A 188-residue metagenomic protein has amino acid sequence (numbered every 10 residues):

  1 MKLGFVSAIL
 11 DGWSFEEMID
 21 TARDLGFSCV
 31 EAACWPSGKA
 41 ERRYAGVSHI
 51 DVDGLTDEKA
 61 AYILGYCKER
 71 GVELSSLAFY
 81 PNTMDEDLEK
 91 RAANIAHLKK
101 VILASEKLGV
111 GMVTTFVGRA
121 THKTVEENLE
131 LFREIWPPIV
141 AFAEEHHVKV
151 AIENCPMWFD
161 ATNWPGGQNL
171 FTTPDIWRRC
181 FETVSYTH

Functional and structural regions predicted by a protein language model:
M1-S7: Mobile, glycine- and charge-enriched loop segments and immediately flanking short secondary-structure elements within
K2, W13, C29, L77 (+1 more regions): Acidic/histidine-rich catalytic cores of soluble enzymes
L3, T21-F27: A short, Lys/Arg-enriched amphipathic alpha-helix followed by its capping loop at the start of a domain
S7, F79-P81, V117, N154 (+1 more regions): Short glycine-centered, acidic/aromatic-flanked micro-motifs in structured strand/loop junctions that mark active-site
L10-D11, A120: Glycine-/small-residue-rich active-site loops that bind phosphorylated ligands and cofactors
G12-A22, A93-I102: Short, acidic/polar
F27-P137, E144-K149: Structural motif corresponding to the early beta-alpha repeats
